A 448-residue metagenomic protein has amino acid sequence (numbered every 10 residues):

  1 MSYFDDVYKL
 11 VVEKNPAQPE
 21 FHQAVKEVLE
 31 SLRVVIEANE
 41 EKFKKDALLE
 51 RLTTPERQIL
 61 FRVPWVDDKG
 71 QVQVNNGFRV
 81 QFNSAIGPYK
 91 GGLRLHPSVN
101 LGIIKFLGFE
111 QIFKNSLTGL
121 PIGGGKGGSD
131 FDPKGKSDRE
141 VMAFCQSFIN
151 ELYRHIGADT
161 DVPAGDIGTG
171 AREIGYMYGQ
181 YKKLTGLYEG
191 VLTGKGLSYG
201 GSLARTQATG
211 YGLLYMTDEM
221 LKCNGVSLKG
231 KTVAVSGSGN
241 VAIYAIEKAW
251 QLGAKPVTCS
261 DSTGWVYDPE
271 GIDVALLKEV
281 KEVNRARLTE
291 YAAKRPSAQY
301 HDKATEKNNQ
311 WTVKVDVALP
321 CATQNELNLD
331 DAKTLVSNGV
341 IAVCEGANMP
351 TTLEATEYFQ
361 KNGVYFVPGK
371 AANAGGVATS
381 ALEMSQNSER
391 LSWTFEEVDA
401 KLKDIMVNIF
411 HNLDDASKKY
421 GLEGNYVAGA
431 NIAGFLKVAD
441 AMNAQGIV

Functional and structural regions predicted by a protein language model:
S2, P16-Q23, E27, F43 (+22 more regions): Conserved active-site and cofactor/substrate-binding residues in soluble primary-metabolism enzymes
S2-A24, M220, V336-V448: Adenosine-phosphate binding glycine-rich loop
P19-H22, A38-K45, G119, I156-G165 (+4 more regions): Flexible, glycine/charged-enriched surface loops at secondary-structure junctions
K42-Q71: Structured beta-strand/loop patches that form or line metal/cofactor-binding pockets in enzymes
H96, N115-K229: Glycine/serine-rich phosphate-binding loop and adjoining beta1-alpha1 elements at the start of nucleotide-handling
T193-G196, G201-K314: Glycine-rich phosphate/diphosphate-binding loop of Rossmann-like nucleotide-binding domains
G264-F366, A371: Rossmann-like adenosine-cofactor binding region
